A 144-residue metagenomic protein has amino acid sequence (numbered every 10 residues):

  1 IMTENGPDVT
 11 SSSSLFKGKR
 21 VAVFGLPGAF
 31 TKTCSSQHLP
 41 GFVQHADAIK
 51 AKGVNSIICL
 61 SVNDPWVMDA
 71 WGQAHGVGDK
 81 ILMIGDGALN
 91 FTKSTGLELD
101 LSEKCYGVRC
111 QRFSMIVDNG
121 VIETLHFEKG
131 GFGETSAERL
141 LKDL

Functional and structural regions predicted by a protein language model:
I1-L144: Chalcogenol-based redox active-site neighborhoods
